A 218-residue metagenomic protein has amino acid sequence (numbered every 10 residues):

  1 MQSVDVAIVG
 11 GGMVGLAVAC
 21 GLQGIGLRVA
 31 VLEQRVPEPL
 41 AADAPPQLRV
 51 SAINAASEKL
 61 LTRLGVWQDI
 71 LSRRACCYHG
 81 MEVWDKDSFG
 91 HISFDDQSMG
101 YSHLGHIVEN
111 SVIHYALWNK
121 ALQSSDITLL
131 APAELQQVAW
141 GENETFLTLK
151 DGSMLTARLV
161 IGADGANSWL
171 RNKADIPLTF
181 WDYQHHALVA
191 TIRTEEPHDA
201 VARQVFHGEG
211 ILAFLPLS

Functional and structural regions predicted by a protein language model:
V4-V31: N-terminal Rossmann-like FAD-binding beta1-loop-alpha1 element of flavoenzymes
V14, P37, N167: Conserved Rossmann-like nucleotide-cofactor binding loop
G21, K120, T191: Rossmann-fold NAD(P)-dependent oxidoreductase module
Q23-L48: Glycine-rich FAD pyrophosphate-binding loop
P45-K86: N-terminal FAD cofactor-binding segment of flavoenzymes
L61, L117, F214: Residue-level signal for inorganic ion chemistry
R74-K173, W181-H186: Conserved N-terminal helical subregion
A163-S218: Conserved FAD-binding catalytic core of PHBH/FMO-like flavoproteins
